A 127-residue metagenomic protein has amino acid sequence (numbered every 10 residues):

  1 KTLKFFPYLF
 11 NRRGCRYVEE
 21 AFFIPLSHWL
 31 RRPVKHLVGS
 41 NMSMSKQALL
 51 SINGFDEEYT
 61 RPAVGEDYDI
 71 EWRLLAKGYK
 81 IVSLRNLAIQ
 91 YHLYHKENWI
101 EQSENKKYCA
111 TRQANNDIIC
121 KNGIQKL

Functional and structural regions predicted by a protein language model:
K1-F6, K77-V82, N86-I89: Internal hydrophobic scaffold segments of catalytic domains
K1-V34: Short, flexible, basic/aromatic active-site loop/helix in glycosyltransferases
E19, F23, G39, S43 (+2 more regions): Glycine-centered flexibility motif
S27-L37, A114-C120: A short, terminal or domain-edge coil/loop segment
H36-L37, N41-N53, T60-K80, R85: A short, conserved alpha-helix in the catalytic core of glycosyltransferases
F55-D56, H95: Short acidic, glycine/proline-rich loop/turn micro-motifs
V64, E101-K126: Catalytic core of nucleotide-sugar-dependent glycosyltransferases
L84-E101: Active-site donor/metal-binding and catalytic loop motifs of nucleotide-sugar-dependent glycosylation enzymes
